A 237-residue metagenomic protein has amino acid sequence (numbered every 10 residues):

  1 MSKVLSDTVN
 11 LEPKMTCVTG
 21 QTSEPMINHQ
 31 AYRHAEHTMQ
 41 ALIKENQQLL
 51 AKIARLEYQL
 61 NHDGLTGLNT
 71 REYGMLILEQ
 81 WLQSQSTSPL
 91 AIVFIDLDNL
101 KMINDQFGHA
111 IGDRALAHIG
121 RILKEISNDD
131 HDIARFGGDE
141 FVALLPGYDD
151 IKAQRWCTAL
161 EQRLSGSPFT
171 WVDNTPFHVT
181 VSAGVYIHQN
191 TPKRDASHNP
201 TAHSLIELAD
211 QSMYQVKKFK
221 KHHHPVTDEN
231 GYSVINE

Functional and structural regions predicted by a protein language model:
T19-G64, R71-L82, P89, D132-A134: Signal-transducing coiled-coil linker helices
R55, L60, E79-A91, I95 (+4 more regions): Nucleotide second-messenger and two-component phosphorelay signaling modules
E57-L76, I95-G108, A117: Conserved nucleotide-binding and Mg2+-coordinating catalytic segments in signaling enzymes
N61, G120-D150: Conserved helix-loop-beta segment at the catalytic/binding core of cyclic-nucleotide signaling proteins
L100, I119, F141, A183: Hydrophobic framework residues that shape the active-site pocket of cyclic nucleotide turnover catalytic cores
G120-R121, A153-T170: Alpha-helical scaffold within the catalytic cores of cyclic-nucleotide enzymes
R135, L164-S182, H198, K221: Catalytic core regions of nucleotide second-messenger enzymes
Q154, D173, H188-E237: Catalytic-core segments of nucleotide cyclases and related cyclic-nucleotide turnover enzymes
